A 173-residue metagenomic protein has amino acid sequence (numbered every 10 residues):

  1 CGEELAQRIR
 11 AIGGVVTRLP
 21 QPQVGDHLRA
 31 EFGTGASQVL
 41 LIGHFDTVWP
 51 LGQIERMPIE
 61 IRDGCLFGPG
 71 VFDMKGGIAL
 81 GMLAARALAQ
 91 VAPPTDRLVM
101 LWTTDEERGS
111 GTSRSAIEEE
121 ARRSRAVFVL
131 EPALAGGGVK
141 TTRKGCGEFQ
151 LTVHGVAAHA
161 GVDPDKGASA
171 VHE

Functional and structural regions predicted by a protein language model:
C1-P69, A87-P94: Acidic/His- and Gly-rich active-site-bordering loop/insert found across diverse amide/peptide-bond hydrolases
A30, L41-H44, G81, M100 (+2 more regions): Buried hydrophobic positions in well-ordered alpha/beta secondary-structure cores of metabolic enzymes
Q38-L40, L66, R125-V129, E148-Q150: Short glycine-aspartate micro-motif
E60, Q150-V156: The feature captures the short pre-catalytic strand/loop hairpin that immediately precedes and shapes the active-site
C65-L80, H159: Glycine/serine-rich anion-binding loops at beta->alpha junctions that coordinate negatively charged ligand groups
M74-C146: Acidic/histidine-rich catalytic neighborhood of metal-dependent amide-processing enzymes
T141, G161-E173: Acidic-enriched catalytic cores of C-N bond-cleaving enzymes acting on peptides and small amides
